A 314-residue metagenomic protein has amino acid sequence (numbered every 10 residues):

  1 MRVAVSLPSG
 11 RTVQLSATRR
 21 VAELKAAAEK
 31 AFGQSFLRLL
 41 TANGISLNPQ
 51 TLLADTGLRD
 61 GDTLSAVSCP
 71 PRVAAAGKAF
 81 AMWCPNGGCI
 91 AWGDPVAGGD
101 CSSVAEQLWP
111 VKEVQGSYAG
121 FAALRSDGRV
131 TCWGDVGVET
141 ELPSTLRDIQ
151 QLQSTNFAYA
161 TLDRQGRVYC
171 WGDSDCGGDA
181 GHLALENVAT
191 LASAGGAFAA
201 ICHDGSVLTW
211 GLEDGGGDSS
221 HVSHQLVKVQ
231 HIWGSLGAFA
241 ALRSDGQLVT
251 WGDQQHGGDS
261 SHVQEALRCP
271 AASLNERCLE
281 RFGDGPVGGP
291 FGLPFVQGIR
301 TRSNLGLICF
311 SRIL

Functional and structural regions predicted by a protein language model:
M1-K78: Ubiquitin system architectures
P70-V73, F80-M82, G137-T140, D179 (+2 more regions): Intrinsically disordered, low-complexity linker/propeptide segments enriched in Ser/Thr/Gly/Pro and acidic residues
P71-P95: N-terminal segments that cap or nucleate solenoid repeat domains
A79-M82, A91, G120-A123, C132 (+7 more regions): Conserved core positions of repeat-based scaffolds
F80, C101, A105, V111 (+13 more regions): Intrinsic low-complexity tandem-repeat regions in disordered proteins
N86-G88, P110-E113, S126-R129, S144-Q151 (+5 more regions): Tandem repeat domain/solenoid detector
I90-Q107, W133-L146, Y169-A184, L208-Q225 (+3 more regions): Short glycine/serine- and acidic-residue-enriched loop/turn motifs that recur at repeat junctions
